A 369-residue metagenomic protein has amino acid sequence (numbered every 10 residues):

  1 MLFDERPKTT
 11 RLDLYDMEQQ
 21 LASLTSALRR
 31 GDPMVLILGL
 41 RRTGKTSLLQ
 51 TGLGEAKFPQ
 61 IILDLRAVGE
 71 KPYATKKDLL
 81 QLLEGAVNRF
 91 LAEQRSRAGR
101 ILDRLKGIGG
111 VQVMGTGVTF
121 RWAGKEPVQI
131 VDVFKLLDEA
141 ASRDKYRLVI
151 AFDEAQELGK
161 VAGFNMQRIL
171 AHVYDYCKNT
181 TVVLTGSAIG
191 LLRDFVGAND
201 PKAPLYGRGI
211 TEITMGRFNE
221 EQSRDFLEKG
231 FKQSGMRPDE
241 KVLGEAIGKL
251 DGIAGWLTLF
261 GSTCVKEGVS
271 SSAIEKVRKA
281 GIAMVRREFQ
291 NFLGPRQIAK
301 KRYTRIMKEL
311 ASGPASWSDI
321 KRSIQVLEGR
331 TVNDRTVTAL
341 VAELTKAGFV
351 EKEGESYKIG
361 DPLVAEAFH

Functional and structural regions predicted by a protein language model:
M1-E55: Walker A/P-loop-proximal flanking segment of P-loop NTPase domains
M1-L2, N291-P295, K300-H369: C-terminal leucine-rich, beta-strand-based interaction scaffolds used for sensing/assembly
P33-T43, S47-L148, V332: P-loop NTPase nucleotide-binding core
R42, R66-E70, E157, S187-L192 (+1 more regions): Conserved nucleotide-binding/hydrolysis micro-motifs of P-loop NTPases
E55, I169, T263, E343: Alpha-helical DNA-recognition elements
F120-G190, G197-D200: Conserved Walker B catalytic segment
F195-G248: Helix-loop-helix "sensor" segment of P-loop NTPases
D225-N291, R305: Amphipathic alpha-helical "lid/sensor" segments that cap RecA-like P-loop NTPase cores
